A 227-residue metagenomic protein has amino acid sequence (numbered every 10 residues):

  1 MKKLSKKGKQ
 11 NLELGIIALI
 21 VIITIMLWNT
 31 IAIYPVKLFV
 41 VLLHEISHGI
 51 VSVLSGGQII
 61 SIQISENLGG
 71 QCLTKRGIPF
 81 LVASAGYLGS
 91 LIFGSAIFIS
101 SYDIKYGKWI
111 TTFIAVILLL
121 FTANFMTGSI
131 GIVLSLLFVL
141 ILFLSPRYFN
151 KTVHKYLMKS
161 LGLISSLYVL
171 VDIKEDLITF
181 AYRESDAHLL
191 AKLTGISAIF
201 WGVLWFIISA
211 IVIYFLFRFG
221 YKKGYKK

Functional and structural regions predicted by a protein language model:
K2, Q10-L14, S61-K223: Metalloprotease/metallohydrolase-associated module, dominated by Zn2+-dependent proteases
L4-L43: N-terminal signal-anchor transmembrane alpha helix
I16-L19, S47-G49, H188: Short low-complexity stretches enriched in small and charged residues
T30-F80: Small-residue-rich helix-interface/hinge motifs
Y225-K227: Short, highly charged, low-complexity non-transmembrane loops/tails of multi-pass membrane proteins
